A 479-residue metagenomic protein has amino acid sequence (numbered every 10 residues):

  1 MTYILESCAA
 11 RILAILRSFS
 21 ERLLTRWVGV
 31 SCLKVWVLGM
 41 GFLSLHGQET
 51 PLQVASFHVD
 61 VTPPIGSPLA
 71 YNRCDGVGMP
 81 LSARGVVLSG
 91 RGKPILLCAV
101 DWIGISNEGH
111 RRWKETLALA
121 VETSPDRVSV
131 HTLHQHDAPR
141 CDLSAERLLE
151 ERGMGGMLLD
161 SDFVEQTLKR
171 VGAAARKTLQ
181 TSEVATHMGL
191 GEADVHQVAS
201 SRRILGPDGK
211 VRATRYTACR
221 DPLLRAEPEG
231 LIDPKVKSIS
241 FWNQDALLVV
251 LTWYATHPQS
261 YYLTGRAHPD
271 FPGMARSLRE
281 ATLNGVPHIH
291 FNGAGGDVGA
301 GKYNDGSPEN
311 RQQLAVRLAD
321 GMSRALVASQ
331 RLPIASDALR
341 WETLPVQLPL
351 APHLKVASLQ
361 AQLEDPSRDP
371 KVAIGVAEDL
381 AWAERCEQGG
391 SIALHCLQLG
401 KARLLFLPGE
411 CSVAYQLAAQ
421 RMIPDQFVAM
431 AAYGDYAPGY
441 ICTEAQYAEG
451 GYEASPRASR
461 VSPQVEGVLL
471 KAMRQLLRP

Functional and structural regions predicted by a protein language model:
M1-V28: N-terminal secretory signal peptides that target proteins for export/translocation
R11-I12, L16, V30-C32, G85 (+1 more regions): Short stretches within intrinsically disordered, low-complexity N-terminal or propeptide regions
C32-S44: Bacterial N-terminal signal peptides
Q48-P287, F291-G295, Y303-Q313, L326 (+1 more regions): Conserved beta-alpha junction segments in alpha/beta enzyme cores
